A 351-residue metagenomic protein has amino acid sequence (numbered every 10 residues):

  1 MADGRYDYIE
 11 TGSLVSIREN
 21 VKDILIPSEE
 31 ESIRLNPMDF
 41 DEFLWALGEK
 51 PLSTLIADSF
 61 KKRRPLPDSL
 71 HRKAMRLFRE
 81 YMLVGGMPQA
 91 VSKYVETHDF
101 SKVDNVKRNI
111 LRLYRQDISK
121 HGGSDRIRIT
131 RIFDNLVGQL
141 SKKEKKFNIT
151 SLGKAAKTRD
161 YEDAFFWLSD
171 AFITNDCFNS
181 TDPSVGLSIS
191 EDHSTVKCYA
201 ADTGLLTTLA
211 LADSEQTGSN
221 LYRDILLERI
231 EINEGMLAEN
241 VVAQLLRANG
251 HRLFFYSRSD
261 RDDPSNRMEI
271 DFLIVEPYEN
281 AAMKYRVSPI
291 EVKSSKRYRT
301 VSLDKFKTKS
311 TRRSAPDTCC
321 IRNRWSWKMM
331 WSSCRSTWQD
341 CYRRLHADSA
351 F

Functional and structural regions predicted by a protein language model:
M1-D3: Conserved nucleotide-sensing/catalytic segment adjacent to the nucleotide-binding pocket in NTP-handling enzymes
D7-S13, R34, F43: Structural recognition of the conserved hydrophobic beta-strand(s) that form the central parallel beta-sheet of P-loop
S16-S32, L44-E49: Short regulatory helix/loop adjacent to the ATP-binding pocket of P-loop NTPases
I17-E19, E42, A90-V91, S326-K328: Short catalytic/ligand-binding loop motif for oxyanion handling, primarily in non-cytosolic enzymes, centered on
E31, L52-D58, Q339-Y342: A polyampholytic, Gly/Pro-enriched intrinsically disordered region
I33-L35, Y256: Hydrophobic residues at beta-strand termini and immediately following loops that shape nucleotide-binding pockets
A46-A238, Q244, R252: Interdomain hinge/linker elements that couple catalytic modules in large macromolecular machines
D163, S169-I173, C177-F351: A cross-kingdom feature that marks ATP-driven nucleic-acid transaction machinery
